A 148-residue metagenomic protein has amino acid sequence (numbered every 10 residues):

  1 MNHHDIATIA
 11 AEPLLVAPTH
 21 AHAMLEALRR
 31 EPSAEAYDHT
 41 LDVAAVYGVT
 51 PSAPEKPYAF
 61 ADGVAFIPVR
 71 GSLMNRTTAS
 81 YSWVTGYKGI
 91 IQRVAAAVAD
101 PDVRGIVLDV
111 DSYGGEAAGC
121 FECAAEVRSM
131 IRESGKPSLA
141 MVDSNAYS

Functional and structural regions predicted by a protein language model:
M1-S148: N-terminal organellar transit peptides
